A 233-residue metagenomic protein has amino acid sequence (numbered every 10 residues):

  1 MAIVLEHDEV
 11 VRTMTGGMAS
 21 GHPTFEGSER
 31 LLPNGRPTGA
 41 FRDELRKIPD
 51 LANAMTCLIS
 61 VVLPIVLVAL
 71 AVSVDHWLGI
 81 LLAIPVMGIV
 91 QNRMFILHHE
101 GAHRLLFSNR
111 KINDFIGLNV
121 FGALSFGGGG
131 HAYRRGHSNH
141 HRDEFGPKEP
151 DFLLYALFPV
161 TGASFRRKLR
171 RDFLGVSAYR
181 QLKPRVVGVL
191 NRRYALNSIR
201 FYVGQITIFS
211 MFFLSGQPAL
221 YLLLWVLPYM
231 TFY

Functional and structural regions predicted by a protein language model:
M1-G88, G122-W225: Non-catalytic, topology-defining segments of multipass membrane proteins
F41, N92, A102: Glycine-rich, flexible loop/turn motifs
G88-I96: Active-site alpha-helix of zinc metalloproteases
I96-H103, F107, H141: Active-site recognition of the HExxH zinc-binding catalytic motif
S108-A123, A156: Post-HEXXH active-site segment of zinc metalloproteases
M230-Y233: Extended hydrophobic/aromatic segments used for targeting, binding, or gating
